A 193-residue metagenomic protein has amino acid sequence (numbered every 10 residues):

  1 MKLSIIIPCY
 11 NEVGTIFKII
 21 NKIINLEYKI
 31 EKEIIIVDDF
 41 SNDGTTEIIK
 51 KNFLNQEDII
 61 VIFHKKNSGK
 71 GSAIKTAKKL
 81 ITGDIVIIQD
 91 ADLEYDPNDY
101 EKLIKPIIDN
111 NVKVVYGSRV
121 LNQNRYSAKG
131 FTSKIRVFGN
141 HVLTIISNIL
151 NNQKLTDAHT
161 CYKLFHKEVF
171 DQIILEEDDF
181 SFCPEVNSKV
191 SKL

Functional and structural regions predicted by a protein language model:
K2-S4, E33, E185: Cell-envelope/extracellular polymer assembly enzymes that use nucleotide-activated donors
E12-L26: Short, well-formed alpha-helical segments that are part of the catalytic scaffolds of diverse glycosyltransferases
G14-K18, D43-N52: Acidic helix N-cap motif at the loop->helix transition within catalytic regions of sugar-transfer enzymes
I20, E31-S41, I62-H64: Short beta-strand/loop segment that forms part of the nucleotide-sugar
K32-E33, T46-L80: Conserved donor nucleotide-binding strand/loop of the catalytic core
D38-E47, L93: A conserved acidic beta->alpha catalytic loop
H64-L80, P97-F180: Acceptor/aglycone-binding surface of glycosyltransferases and processive sugar-polymer synthases
V86: Short aromatic/hydrophobic "clamp" motif used to bind/position activated sugar donors
